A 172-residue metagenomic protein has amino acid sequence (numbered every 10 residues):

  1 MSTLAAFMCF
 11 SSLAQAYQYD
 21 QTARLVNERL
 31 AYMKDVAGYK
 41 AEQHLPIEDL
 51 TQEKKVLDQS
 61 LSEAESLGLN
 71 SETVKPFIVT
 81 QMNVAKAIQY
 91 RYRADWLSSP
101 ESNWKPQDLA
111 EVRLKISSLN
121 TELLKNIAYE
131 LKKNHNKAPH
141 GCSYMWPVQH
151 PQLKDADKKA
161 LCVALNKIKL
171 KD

Functional and structural regions predicted by a protein language model:
M1-T3: Bacterial N-terminal signal peptides that target proteins for export
C9-L13: N-terminal signal peptide c-region/cleavage motif recognized by signal peptidases
A16-E48: Immediate post-signal-peptide N-terminus of mature secreted/exported proteins
D35-E42, S98-P106: Acidic/histidine-rich, surface-exposed loop or edge segments in extracytoplasmic proteins
L50-K55, K75-V79, S143-Y144: Short, charged, amphipathic alpha-helical segments
L57-E101: Mid-chain, structured segments of secreted extracytoplasmic proteins
Q107-E130: Acidic/histidine-rich alpha-helical segments that form the ligand environment of transition-metal centers
Y129-D172: Glycine-rich, aromatic-bearing surface loops/beta-hairpins
